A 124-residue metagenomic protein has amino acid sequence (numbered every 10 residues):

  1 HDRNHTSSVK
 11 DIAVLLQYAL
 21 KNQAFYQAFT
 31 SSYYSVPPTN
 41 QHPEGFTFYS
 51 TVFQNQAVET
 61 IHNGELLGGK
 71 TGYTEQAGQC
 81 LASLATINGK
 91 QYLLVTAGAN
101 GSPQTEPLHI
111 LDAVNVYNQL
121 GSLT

Functional and structural regions predicted by a protein language model:
H1-T124: Penicillin-recognizing serine hydrolase domain
